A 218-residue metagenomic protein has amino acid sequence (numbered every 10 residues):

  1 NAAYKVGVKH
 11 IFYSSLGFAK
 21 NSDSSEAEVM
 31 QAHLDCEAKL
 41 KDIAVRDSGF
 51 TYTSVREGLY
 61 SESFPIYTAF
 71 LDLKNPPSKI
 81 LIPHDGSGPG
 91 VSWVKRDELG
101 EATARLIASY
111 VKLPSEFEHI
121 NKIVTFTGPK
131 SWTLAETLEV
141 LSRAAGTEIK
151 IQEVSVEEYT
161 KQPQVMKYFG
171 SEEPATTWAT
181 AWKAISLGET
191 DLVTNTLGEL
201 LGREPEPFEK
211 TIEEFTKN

Functional and structural regions predicted by a protein language model:
V6, G17-K150, P163-V165: Oxidoreductase cofactor-interface core, primarily capturing Rossmann-like NAD(P)-dependent enzymes
K9-H10: Short acidic/polar active-site loop segments enriched in Thr and Asp
S14: Acidic/histidine-rich, surface-exposed loop or edge segments in extracytoplasmic proteins
F117-H119, V156-N218: A hydrophobic C-terminal alpha-helical subdomain
